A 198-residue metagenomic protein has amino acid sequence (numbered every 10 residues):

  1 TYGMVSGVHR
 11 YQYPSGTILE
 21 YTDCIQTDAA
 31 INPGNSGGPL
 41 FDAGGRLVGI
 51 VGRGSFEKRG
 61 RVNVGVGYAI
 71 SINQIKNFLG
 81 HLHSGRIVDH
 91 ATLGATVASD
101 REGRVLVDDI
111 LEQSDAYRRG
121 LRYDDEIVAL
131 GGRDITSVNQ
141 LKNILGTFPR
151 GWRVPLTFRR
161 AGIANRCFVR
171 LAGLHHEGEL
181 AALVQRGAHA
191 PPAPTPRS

Functional and structural regions predicted by a protein language model:
T1-G103, D109-E112, Y117-R119, K142 (+3 more regions): Serine-dependent protease modules
V48, A116-N139: Conserved PDZ fold ligand-binding element
G52, G131-G132, V169-R170: Short clusters of small/polar residues that mark proteolytic maturation junctions
R104, Y123, F158-R160: Secondary-structure boundary/capping motif
A129-T157: PDZ domains, with a preference for the canonical peptide-binding region formed by the helix
A164-R166: A structural signal for beta-strand boundary/capping segments at domain termini and interdomain linkers
